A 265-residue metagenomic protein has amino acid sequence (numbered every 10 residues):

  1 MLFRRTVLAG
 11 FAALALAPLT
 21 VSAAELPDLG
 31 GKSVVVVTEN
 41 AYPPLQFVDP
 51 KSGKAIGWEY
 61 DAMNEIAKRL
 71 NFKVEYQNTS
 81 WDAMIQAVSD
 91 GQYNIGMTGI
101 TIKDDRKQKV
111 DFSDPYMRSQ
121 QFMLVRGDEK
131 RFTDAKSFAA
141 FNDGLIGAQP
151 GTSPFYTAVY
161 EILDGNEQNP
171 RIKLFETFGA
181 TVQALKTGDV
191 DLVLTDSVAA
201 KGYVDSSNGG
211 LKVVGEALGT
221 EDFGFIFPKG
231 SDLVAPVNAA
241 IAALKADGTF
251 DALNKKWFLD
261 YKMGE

Functional and structural regions predicted by a protein language model:
A24-G99, Q108, D247, K256: Extracytoplasmic small-molecule ligand-binding "clamshell" domains of the periplasmic binding protein/Venus flytrap
T38-Y42, Q77-D82, G91-K103, S119 (+4 more regions): Beta->alpha turn/N-cap motifs
N40, R118-F122, S197, K201 (+2 more regions): Periplasmic-binding protein-like
V48-D49, M63-N71, S153-L174, V204-N208: Ligand-binding cleft/hinge of the Venus flytrap
Y60, E75-Q86, R131-T133, I172-Q183 (+1 more regions): Short helix-initiation/N-cap motifs at beta->coil->alpha
K68-R69, Q77-N78, D82-N94, K109-D111 (+3 more regions): Short helices/loops that flank or line small-molecule/ion binding pockets
D82-Q86, I100-Q108, T157-E161, K186-G219: A ligand-binding cleft/hinge motif common to bilobed small-molecule-binding domains
G127-L145: Flexible hinge/capping segments at coil-to-helix
